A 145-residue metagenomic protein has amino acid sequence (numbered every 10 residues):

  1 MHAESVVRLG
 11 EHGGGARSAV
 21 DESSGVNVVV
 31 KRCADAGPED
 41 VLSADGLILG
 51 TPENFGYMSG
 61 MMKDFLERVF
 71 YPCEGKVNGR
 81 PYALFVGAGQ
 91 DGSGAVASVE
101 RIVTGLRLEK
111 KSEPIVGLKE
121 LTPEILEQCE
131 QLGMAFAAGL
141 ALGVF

Functional and structural regions predicted by a protein language model:
M1-K76, K111, P123-F145: N-terminal beta1-alpha1-beta2 submodule of the flavodoxin-like/Rossmannoid cofactor-binding fold
G79-Q131: Short, glycine-/small-residue-rich phosphate/pyrophosphate-handling segment
